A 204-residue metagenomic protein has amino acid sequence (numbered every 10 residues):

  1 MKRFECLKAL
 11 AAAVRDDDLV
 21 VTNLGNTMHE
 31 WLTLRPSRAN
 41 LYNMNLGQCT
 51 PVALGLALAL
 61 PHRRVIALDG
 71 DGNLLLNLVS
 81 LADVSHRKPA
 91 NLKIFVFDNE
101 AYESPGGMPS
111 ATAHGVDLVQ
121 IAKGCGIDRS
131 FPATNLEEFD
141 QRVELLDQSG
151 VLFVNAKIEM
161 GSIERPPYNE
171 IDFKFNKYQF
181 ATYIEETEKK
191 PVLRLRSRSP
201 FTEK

Functional and structural regions predicted by a protein language model:
M1-D16: Active-site pocket-lining segments that scaffold enzyme catalytic pockets across diverse folds
K2, Q141, L193-S197: Short, intrinsically disordered low-complexity segments
R3-C6, E30-Q179: Thiamine diphosphate
A13, D17, L56-A59: Generic N-terminal helix/loop capping motif
D17-P36: Acidic-glycine-rich active-site phosphate/pyrophosphate-binding loop
N169-K204: SAM-dependent methyltransferases
